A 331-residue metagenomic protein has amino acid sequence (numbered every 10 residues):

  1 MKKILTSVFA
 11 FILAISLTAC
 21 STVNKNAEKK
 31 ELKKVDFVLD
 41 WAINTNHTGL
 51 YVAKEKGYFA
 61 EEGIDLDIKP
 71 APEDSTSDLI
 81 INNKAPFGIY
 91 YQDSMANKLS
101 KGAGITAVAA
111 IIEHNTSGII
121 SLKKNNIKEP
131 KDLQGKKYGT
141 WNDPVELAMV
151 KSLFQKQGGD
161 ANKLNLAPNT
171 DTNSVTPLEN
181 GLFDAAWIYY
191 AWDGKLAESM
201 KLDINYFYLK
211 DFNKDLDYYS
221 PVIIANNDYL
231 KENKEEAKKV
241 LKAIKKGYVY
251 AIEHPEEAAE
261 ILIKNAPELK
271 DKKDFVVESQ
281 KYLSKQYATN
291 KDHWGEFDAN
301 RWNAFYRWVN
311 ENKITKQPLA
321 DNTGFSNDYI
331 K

Functional and structural regions predicted by a protein language model:
M1-K34, I330-K331: Short, low-complexity disordered leader/linker segments with a strong preference for bacterial N-terminal type II
N26-T170, V175-N180, D184-A191, F207 (+1 more regions): Short, glycine-/small- and polar/acidic-enriched structural segments that line small-molecule recognition paths
K54-E55, A60, L99, Q155 (+4 more regions): Short polybasic/polar patches that bind polyanions
E62, A107, A259-I261, Q317-L319: Short, hydrophobic secondary-structure boundary micro-motifs
D93-S94, N173-A266: Pocket-lining segment of extracytoplasmic ligand-binding domains
A161-N165, E268-S279, T315-T323: Short, surface-exposed acidic
K231-N312: Secondary-structure end/capping motifs
W302-K331: Conserved C-terminal helix/tail region of periplasmic/extracytoplasmic solute-binding proteins
